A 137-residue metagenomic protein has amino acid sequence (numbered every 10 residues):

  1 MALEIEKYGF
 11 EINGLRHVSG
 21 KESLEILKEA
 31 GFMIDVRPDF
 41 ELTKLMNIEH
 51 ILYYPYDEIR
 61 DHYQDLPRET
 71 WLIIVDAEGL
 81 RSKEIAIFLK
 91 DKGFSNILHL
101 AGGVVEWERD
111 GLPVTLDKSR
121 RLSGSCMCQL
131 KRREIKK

Functional and structural regions predicted by a protein language model:
M1-F32, D39-W71, L80-K137: Rhodanese-like catalytic fold shared by cysteine-dependent sulfurtransferases and DSP/PTP-type phosphatases
I74-D76: Short, surface-exposed ligand- or partner-binding patches at beta-edge/loop junctions that are enriched in aromatics
